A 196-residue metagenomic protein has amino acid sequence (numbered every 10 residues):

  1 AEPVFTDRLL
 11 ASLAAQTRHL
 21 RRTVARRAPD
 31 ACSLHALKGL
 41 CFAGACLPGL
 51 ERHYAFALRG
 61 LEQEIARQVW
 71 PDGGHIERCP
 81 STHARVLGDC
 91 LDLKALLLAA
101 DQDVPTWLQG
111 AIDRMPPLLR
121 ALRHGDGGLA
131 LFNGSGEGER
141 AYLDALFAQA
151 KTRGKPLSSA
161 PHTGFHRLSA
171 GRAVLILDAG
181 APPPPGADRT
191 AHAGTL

Functional and structural regions predicted by a protein language model:
A1-I112: Aromatic-lined, polymer-binding surfaces characteristic of secreted/periplasmic polysaccharide-degrading enzymes
W70, G74-L196: Carbohydrate-active enzyme catalytic cores, enriched for enzymes that act on polyanionic acidic polysaccharides
